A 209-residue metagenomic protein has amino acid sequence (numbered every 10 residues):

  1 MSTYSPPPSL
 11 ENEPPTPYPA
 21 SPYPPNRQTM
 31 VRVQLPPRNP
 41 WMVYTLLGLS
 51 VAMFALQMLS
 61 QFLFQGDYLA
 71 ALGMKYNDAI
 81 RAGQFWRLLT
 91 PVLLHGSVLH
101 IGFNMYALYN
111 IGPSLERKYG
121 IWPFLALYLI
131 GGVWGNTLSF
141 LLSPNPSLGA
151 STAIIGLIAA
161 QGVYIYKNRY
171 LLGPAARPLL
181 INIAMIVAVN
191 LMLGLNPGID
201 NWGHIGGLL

Functional and structural regions predicted by a protein language model:
S2-L209: A detector for small-residue-rich transmembrane helices and their helix-helix packing motifs
